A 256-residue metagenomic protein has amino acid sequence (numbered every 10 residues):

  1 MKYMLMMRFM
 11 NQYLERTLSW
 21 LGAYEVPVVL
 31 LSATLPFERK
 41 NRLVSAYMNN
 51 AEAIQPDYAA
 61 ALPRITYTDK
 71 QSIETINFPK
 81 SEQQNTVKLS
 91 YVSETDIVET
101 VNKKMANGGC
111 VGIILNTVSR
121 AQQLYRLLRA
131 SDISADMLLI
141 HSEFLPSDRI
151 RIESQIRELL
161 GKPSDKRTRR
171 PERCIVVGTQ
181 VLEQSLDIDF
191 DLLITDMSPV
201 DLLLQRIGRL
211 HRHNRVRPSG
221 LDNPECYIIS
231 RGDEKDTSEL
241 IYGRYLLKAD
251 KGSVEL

Functional and structural regions predicted by a protein language model:
K2-R8, P36, R120, Q184 (+1 more regions): Residues immediately C-terminal
Y3-T75: Post-DEXD/H (motif II) to motif III coupling segment of the RecA-like Helicase ATP-binding lobe
Y24-V29, C110, P171-I175: Loop/turn-to-beta-strand initiation segments
V26, A51-A121: Conserved interdomain linker/interface between the two RecA-like ATPase lobes of SF2 helicase motors
L31-L35, V177-V181, T195: Ser/Thr-glycine-rich phosphate-binding loops at phosphate-binding pockets of nucleotides, nucleotide cofactors
K40, E99-R169, F190, I194-L256: C-terminal helicase lobe and adjacent C-terminal extensions/tails of nucleic-acid helicase motors
R167-E183: Conserved two-lobed SF2 helicase motor
